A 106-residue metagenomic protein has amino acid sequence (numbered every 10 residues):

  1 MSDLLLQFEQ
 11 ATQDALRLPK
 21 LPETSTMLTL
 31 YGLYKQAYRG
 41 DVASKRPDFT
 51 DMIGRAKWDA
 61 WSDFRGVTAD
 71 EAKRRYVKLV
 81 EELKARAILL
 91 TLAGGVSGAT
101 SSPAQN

Functional and structural regions predicted by a protein language model:
M1-N106: Intrinsically disordered, low-complexity, basic-enriched segments
